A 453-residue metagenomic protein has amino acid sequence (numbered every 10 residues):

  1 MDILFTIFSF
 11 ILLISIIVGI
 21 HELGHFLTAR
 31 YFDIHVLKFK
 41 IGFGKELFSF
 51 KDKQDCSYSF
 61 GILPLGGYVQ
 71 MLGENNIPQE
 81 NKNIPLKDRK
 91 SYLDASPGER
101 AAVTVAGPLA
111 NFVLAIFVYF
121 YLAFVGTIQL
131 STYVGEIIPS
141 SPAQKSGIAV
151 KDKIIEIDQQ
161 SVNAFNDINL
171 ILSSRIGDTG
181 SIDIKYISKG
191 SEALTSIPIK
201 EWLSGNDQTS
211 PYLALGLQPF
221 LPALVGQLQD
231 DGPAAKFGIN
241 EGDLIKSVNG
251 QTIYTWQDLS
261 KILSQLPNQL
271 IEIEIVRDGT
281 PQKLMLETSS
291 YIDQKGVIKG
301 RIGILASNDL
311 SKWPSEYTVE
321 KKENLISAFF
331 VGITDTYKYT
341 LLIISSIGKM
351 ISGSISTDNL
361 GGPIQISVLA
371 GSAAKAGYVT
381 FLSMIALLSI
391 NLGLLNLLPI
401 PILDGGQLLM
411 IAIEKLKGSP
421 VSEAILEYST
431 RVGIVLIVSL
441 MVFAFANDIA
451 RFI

Functional and structural regions predicted by a protein language model:
D2, T6-F10, A95-T104, N111 (+1 more regions): Residue-level signature of transmembrane alpha-helical entry/exit and packing/kink sites in multi-pass membrane
G19, L23-T28, L109, V113 (+2 more regions): Active-site His/Glu-centered metal-binding helix of metallohydrolases
R30-A115, I187, L194, N206 (+5 more regions): Membrane-embedded helix-turn/re-entrant segments that form the catalytic/gating core of multi-pass membrane enzymes
Y31, V118-E136, A446-I453: Aromatic-capped interface at the extracytoplasmic side of an N-terminal signal-anchor transmembrane helix
E74-E80, A95, G135-W202, N249: Juxtamembrane extramembrane loops of integral membrane proteins
K87-G98, S210-F237, L244-K246, Q251-T252 (+3 more regions): Functional transmembrane alpha-helices
A102-T132, L170-S174, D178-Q229, E272 (+1 more regions): PDZ/PDZ-like peptide-tail recognition elements
L122-E156, Q160-N163, T209-S247, Q251-Y254: PDZ/PDZ-like domain segments forming the peptide/carboxylate-binding groove, activating on the N-terminal beta-strands
